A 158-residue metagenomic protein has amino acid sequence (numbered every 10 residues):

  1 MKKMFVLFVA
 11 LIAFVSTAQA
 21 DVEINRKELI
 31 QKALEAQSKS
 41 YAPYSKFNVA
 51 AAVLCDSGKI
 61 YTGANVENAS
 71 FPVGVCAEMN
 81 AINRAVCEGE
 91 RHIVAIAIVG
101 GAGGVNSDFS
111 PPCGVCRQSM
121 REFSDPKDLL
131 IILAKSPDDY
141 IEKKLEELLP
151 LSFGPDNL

Functional and structural regions predicted by a protein language model:
M1-M4: Positively charged n-region of N-terminal signal peptides that target proteins for export
A10-T17: Hydrophobic h-region of N-terminal signal peptides that target proteins for export in Gram-negative bacteria
Q19-D21: Boundary of Sec targeting at the N-terminus
N25-A42: Short, basic/aromatic recognition patches
K39-F47, D108: Extended beta-strand/beta-hairpin segments
K46-L54: Short beta-strand scaffold segments in enzyme catalytic cores
T62-L158: Zn2+-dependent cytidine deaminase-like catalytic core
